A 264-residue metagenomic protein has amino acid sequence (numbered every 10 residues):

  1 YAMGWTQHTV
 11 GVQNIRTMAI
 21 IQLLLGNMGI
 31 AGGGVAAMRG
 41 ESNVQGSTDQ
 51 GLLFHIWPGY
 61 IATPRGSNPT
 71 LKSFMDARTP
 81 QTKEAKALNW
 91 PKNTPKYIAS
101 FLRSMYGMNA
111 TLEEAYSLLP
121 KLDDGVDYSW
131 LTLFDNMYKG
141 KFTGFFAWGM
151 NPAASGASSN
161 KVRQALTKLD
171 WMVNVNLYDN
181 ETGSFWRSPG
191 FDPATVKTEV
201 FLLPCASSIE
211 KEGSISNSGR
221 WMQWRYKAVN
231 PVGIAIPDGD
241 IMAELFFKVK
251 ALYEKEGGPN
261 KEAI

Functional and structural regions predicted by a protein language model:
M3-T17, L24-A31, A37-I264: Non-catalytic alpha/beta scaffold blocks inside enzyme catalytic domains
